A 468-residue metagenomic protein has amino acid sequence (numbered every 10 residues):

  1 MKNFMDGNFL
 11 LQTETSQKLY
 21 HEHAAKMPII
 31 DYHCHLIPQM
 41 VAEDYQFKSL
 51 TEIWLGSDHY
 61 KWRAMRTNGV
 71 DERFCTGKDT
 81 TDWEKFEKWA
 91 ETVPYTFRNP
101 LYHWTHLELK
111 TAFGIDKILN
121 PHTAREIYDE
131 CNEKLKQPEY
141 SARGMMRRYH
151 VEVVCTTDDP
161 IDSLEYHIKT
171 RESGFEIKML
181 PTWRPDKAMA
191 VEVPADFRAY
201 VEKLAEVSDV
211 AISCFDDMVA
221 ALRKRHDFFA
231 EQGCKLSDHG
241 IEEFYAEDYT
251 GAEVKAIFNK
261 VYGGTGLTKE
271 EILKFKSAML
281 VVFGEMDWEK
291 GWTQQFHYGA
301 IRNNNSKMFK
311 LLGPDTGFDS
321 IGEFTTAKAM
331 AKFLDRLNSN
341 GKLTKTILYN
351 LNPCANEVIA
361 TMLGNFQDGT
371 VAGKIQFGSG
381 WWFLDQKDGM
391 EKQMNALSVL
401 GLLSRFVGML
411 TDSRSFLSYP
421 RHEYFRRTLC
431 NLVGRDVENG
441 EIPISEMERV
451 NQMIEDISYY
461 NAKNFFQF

Functional and structural regions predicted by a protein language model:
M1-K290, K342-T344, L348-P353, E357-A360 (+1 more regions): Metal-cofactor-binding active-site regions of metalloenzymes
T268-K269, F318-F324: A short acidic, glycine-rich active-site loop that binds or catalyzes chemistry on phosphate/adenosine moieties
Q294-F296: C-terminal amphipathic alpha-helical interaction region
A300, N305: Hard-cation-handling environments
F309-G317: Short glycine/proline- and charge-enriched loop/turn segments that cap or connect secondary-structure elements
F324-M330: Divalent-cation-assisted or electrostatically stabilized phosphate/pyrophosphate-binding catalytic cores
F333-S339: Short, basic/hydrophobic alpha-helical segments
